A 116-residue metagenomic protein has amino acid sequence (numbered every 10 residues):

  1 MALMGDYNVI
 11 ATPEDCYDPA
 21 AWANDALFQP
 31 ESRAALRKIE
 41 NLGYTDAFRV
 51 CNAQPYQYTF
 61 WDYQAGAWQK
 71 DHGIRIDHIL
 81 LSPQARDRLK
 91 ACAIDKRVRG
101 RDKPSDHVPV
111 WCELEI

Functional and structural regions predicted by a protein language model:
M1-P13, Y17: Acidic/histidine-rich, metal-coordinating catalytic segments
T12-I116: Metal-dependent phosphoester-hydrolase catalytic domains
